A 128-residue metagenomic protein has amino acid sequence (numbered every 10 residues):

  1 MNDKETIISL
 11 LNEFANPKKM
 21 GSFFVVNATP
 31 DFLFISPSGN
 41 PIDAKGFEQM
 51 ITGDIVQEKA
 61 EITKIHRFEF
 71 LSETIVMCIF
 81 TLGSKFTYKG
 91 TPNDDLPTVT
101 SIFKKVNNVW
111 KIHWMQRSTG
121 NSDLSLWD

Functional and structural regions predicted by a protein language model:
N2-T6, M20-T74, F80, N93-D95: A solvent-exposed, acidic/Ser-Thr-rich amphipathic alpha-helical stretch
T6-P17: Solvent-exposed, amphipathic alpha-helical segments
F68-V76, F103-W110: A short, structured loop/turn motif at beta-sheet edges
I79-F86: Generic short beta-strand segments
Y88-G90: Outer-membrane beta-barrel domain signature
L96-L126: Short beta-strand edge/turn micro-motifs at domain boundaries
